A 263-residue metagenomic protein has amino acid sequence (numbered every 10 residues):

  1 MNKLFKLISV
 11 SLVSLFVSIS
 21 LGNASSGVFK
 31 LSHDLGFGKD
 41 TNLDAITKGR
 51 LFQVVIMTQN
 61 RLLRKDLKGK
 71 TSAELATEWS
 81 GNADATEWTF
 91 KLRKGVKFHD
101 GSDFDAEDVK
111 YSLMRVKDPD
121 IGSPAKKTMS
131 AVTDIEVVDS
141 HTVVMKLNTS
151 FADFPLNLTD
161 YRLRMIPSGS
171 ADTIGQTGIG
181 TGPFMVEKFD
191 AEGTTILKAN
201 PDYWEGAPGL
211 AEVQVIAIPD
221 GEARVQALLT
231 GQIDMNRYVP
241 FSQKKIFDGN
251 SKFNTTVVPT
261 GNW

Functional and structural regions predicted by a protein language model:
N23, K91, A125-P167: Surface-exposed binding/hinge segments that line and control ligand-binding clefts or catalytic entry sites
S26-L35, E87-T89, V109-S112, V143-V144 (+4 more regions): Short, well-ordered beta-strand elements
S32-A83, M114, T177-T181: N-terminal lobe/hinge region of extracytoplasmic solute-binding protein
D34, P201, R237-W263: Local pocket/hinge segments that shape ligand/substrate recognition
T77-G122, V138, V144, A227: Aromatic- and charge-enriched surface segment that lines or borders ligand/interaction sites
V109, H141-V143, L229-Y238, F253: Alpha-to-beta junction loops
L158-P208, E212, E222: Gly/Pro-rich hinge or "lid" segments in bacterial periplasmic/extracellular proteins
D172, P201-I246: Ligand-site clamp/hinge motif
